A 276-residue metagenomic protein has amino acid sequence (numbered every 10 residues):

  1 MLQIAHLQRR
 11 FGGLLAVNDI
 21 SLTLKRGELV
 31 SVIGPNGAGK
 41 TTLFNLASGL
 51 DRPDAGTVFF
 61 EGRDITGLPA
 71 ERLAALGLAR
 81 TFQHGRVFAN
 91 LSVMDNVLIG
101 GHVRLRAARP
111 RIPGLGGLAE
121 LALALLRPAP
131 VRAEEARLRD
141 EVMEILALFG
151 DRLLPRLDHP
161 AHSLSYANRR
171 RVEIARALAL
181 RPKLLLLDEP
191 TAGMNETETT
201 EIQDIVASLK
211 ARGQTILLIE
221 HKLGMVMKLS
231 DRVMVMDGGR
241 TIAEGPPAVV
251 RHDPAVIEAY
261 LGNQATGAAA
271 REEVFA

Functional and structural regions predicted by a protein language model:
M1-A276: Glycine-rich phosphate-binding loops of nucleotide-dependent enzymes
